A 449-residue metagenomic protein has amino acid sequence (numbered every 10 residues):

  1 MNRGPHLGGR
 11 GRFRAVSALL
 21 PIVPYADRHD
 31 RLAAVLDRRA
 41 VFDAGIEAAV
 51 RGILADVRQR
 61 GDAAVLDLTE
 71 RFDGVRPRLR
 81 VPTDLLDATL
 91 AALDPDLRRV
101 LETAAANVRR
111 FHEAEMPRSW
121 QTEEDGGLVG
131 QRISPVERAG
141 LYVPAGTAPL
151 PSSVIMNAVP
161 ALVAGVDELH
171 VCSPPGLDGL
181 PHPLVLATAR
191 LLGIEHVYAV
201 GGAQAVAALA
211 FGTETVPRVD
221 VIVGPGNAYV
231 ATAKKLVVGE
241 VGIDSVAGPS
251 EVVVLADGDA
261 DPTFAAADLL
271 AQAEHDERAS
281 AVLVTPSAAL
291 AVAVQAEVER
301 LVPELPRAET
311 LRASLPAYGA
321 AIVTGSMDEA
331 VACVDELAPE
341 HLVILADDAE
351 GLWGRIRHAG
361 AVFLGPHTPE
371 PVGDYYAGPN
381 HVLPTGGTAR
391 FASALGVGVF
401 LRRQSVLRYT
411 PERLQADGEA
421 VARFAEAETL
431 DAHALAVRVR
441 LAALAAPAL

Functional and structural regions predicted by a protein language model:
R12-E137: N-terminal Rossmann-like NAD(P)+-binding subdomain of aldehyde/semialdehyde dehydrogenases
I22-A26, V197-G201, A321-S326: Short acidic-hydrophobic, aromatic-tinged amphipathic segments that line or gate anion-handling sites
P117-Q121, A279-V284, E304-S314, L345-A346 (+2 more regions): Flexible, glycine/charged-enriched surface loops at secondary-structure junctions
T122-A187: Conserved small-residue-rich beta-alpha loop and adjacent elements that most often cradle the phosphate/pyrophosphate
G193-S280: Conserved NAD(P)+-binding/catalytic subdomain of aldehyde/semialdehyde dehydrogenases
H275, L283-A359: A glycine- and small/hydrophobic-rich beta-loop-beta segment that serves as a flexible "lid/hinge" or phosphate-binding
M327, D335-L449: C-terminal core of ALDH-fold dehydrogenases
